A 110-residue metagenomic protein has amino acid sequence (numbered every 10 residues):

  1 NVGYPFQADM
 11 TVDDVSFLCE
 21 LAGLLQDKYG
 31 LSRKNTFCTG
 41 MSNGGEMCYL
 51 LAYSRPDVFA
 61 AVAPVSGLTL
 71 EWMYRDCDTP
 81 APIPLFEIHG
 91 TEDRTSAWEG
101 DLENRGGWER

Functional and structural regions predicted by a protein language model:
V2-N43, Y53-V58: Gly/Ser-rich "nucleophile elbow"/oxyanion-hole loop immediately N-terminal to the catalytic nucleophile in hydrolases
Y4, S16-F17, E46, S96 (+1 more regions): Low-complexity, compositionally biased segments
M47-L51: Hydrolases whose catalytic domains are alpha/beta-hydrolase-1, hotdog thioesterase, or metallo-beta-lactamase-like
A60-R110: The feature captures the conserved acid-bearing segment of alpha/beta-hydrolase catalytic domains
